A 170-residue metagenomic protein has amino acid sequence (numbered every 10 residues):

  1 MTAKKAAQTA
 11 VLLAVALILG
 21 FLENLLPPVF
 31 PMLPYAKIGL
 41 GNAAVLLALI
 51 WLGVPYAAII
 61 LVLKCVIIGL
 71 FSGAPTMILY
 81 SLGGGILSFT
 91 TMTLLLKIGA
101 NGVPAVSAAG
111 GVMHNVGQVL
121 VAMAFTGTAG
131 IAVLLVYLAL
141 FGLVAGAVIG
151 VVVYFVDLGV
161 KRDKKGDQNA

Functional and structural regions predicted by a protein language model:
M1-A48: Hydrophobic transmembrane alpha-helices
A6-V11, L47, P55-V62, I78-G83 (+2 more regions): Hydrophobic alpha-helical transmembrane segments
V11-L13, I18, I60, S81-M113: Short helix-perturbing small/polar motifs within transmembrane alpha-helices
A16-G20, K64, S88, M92 (+5 more regions): Alpha-helical transmembrane segments of multipass membrane proteins
G20-I38, L63-M92, V103, F125-G130 (+1 more regions): Interfacial aromatic-anchored transmembrane helix boundaries in multi-pass membrane proteins
P34, A74-L79, K97-A170: Membrane-embedded alpha-helical hairpins and interfacial helices in multi-pass inner-membrane proteins
L40-V54, T91-L96: Generic transmembrane alpha-helix motif of multi-pass integral membrane proteins
A44, I67, G117-L120: Transmembrane-helix signature of multi-pass solute transporters
